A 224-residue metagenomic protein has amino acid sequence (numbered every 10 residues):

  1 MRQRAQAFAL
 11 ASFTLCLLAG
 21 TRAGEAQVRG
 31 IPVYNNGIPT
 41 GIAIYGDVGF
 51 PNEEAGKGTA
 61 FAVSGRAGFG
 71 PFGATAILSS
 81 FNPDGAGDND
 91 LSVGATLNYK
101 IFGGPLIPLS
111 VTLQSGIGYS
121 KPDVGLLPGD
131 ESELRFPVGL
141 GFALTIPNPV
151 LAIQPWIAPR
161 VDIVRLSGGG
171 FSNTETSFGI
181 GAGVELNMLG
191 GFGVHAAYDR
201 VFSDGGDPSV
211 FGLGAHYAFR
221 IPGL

Functional and structural regions predicted by a protein language model:
M1-N36, P222-L224: Cleavable N-terminal export/targeting peptides
R22-P83: Short glycine/proline- and aromatic-enriched beta-strand/turn motifs that initiate or cap beta-hairpins
I31-V33, A43, E54-A55, G118-L224: Outer-membrane beta-barrel transmembrane domain signature
G56-T59, G87-D90, L109, G206-S209: Short glycine/proline-enriched turns and hinge-like loops at secondary-structure junctions
G68-G70, A74, L97, N187 (+1 more regions): Extracytoplasmic low-complexity repetitive segments enriched in small/polar residues
G73, T112-S115, Y119-K121: A subset of solvent-exposed loop/turn segments in beta-rich extracellular surface proteins, enriched in glycine
G73-S110: Mid-chain, structured segments of secreted extracytoplasmic proteins
V93, T112, L127-E131: "Short basic amphipathic alpha-helical interaction patches in structured regions
